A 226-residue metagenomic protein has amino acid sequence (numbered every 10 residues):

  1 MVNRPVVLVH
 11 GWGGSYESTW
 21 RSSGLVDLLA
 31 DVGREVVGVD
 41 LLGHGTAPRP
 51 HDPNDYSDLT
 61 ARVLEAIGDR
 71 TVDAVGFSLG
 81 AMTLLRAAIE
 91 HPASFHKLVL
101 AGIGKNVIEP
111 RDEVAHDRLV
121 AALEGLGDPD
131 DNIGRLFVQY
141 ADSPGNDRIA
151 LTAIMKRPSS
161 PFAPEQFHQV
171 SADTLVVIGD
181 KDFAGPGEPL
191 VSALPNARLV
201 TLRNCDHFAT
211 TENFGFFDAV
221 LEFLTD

Functional and structural regions predicted by a protein language model:
V2-P48: Conserved HGGG/HGGXW glycine-rich cap/lid loop of the alpha/beta-hydrolase fold
H10, V72, G76-S78: Conserved alpha/beta-hydrolase "nucleophile elbow" surrounding the catalytic nucleophile
R21, E35-V72: Active-site loop/oxyanion-hole signature of alpha/beta-hydrolase fold enzymes
M82-E90, S94-L126: Flexible "cap/lid" loop of the alpha/beta hydrolase fold
V138-E165: Hydrophobic, aromatic-rich cap/lid helix
V170, V176-I178: Short beta-strand/loop motif that positions the catalytic acidic residue of the alpha/beta-hydrolase fold
D182-P189: Conserved alpha/beta-hydrolase "acid-adjacent" motif
C205-F217: Catalytic histidine-centered segment of alpha/beta-hydrolase-like enzymes
